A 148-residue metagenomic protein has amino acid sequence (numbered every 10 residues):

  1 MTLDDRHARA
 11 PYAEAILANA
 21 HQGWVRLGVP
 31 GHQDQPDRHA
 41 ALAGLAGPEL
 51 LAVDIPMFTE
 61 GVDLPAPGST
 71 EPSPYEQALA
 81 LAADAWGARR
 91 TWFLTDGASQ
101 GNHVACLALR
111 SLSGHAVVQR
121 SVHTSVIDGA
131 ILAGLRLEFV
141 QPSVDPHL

Functional and structural regions predicted by a protein language model:
M1-I55: N-terminal glycine-rich, Lys/His-bearing helix-loop that initiates the first secondary-structure elements of many
P48-Q100: Conserved N-terminal alpha-helix of the aminotransferase class I/II PLP-enzyme fold
R90-G114, G129: Conserved beta-loop-alpha segment that forms the PLP phosphate-binding cup at the N-terminus of a helix
W92-T95, V118-Q119, F139-V140: General beta-strand structural signal in soluble alpha/beta enzymes
A98-G101, H123-T124, V144-D145: Short acidic loop-to-helix transition motifs that present clustered carboxylates
V118-R136: Substrate-binding/gating loop at the entrance of the active-site cleft, primarily in PLP-dependent aminotransferase-like
L135-L148: PLP-dependent aminotransferase-class I/II
